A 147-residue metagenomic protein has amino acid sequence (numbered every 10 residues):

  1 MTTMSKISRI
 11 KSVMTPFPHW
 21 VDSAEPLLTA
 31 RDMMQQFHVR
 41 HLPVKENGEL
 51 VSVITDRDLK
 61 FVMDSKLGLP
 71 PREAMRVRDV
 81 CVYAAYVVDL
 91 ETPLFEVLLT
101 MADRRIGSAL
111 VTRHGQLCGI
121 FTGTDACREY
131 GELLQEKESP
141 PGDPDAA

Functional and structural regions predicted by a protein language model:
M1-F17, T55-V87, P93-A102, L117-A147: Tandem CBS (Bateman) regulatory domains
M1-T3, M34, V51: A general, composition-driven signal for non-globular sequence regions
W20-H38, K45, V87-R105, V111-R113 (+2 more regions): The conserved cystathionine-beta-synthase
R40, K45, V53-R57, G107 (+2 more regions): Short hydrophobic beta-strand motif reused across regulatory alpha/beta modules
